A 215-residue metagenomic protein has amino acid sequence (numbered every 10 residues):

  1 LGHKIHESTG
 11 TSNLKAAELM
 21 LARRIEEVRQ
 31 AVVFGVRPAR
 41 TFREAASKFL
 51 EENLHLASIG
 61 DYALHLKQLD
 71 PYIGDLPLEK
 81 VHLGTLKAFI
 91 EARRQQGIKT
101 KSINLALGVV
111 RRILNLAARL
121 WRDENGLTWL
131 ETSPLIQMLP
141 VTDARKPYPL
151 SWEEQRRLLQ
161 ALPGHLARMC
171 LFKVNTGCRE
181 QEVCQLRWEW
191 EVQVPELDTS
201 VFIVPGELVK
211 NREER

Functional and structural regions predicted by a protein language model:
G2-K87: N-terminal DNA-binding module of tyrosine recombinases/phage integrases
E7-S8, V209-R215: C-terminal catalytic core of Y-nucleophile DNA break-rejoin enzymes
G10, Q185-V192: A short, basic/aromatic helix-end/turn motif that makes direct DNA contacts
L21, I25, A63-D70, L107-W121 (+1 more regions): Short, amphipathic alpha-helical segments that act as regulatory/interfacial helices in nucleotide-processing proteins
E79-A92, S133-Q137: Short, conserved phosphate-binding/catalytic loop or strand-edge motifs used in phosphoryl-/nucleotidyl-transfer
L86, V110, L114, V183: Short, basic/aromatic-rich helical patch in the C-terminal catalytic core of site-specific tyrosine
T100, N104-G108, R119, T128-Q185 (+1 more regions): Basic, Lys/Arg- and aromatic-enriched nucleic-acid-binding interface segment
A118-T132, V192-L197: Proline-centered turn/helix-capping motifs that create local helix->coil transitions or kinks
